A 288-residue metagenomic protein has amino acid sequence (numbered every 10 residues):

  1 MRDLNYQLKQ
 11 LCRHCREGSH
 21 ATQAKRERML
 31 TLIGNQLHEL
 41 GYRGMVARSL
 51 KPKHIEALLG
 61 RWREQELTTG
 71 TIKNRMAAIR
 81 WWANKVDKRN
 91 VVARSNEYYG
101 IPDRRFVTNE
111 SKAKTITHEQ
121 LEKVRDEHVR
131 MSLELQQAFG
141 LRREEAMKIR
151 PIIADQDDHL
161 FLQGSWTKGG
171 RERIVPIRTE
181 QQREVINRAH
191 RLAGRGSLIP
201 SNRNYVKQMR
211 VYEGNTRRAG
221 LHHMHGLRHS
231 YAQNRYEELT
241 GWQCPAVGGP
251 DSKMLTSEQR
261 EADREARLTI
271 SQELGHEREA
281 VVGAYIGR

Functional and structural regions predicted by a protein language model:
K9-R104: N-terminal core-binding DNA-recognition domain of tyrosine recombinases/integrases
G100-Q120, G169-Q181: DNA breakage-rejoining catalytic core of tyrosine-based enzymes
A113-R143, E261-R267: Basic, Lys/Arg- and aromatic-enriched nucleic-acid-binding interface segment
Q136-H159, G283-A284: Short, charged phosphate-coordinating catalytic segments
K148-I186: Conserved tyrosine-mediated DNA breakage-rejoining catalytic core shared by Y-recombinases
H159-S165, G248-R288: Short functional hotspots where side chains directly engage DNA or cofactors
R178-G241: Active-site/catalytic core of tyrosine-dependent DNA strand-transfer enzymes
G220-R264, H276: Short basic/aromatic active-site micro-motif
